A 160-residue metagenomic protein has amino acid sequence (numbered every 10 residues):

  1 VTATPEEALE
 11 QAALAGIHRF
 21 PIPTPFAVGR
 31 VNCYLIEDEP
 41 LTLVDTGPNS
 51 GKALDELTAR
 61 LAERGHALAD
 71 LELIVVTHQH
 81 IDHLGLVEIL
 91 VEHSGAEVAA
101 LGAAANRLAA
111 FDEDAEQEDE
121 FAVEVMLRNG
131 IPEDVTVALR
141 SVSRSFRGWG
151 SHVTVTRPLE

Functional and structural regions predicted by a protein language model:
V1-L9: Short glycine- and acidic-rich boundary segments immediately preceding or forming the N-terminal edge of structured
A8-R64, D70: Conserved beta-strand hairpin/beta-sheet module of binuclear metal-dependent hydrolase folds, prominently
G29, K52-A53, R60-L159: Active-site HxH/HxHxD metal-binding segment of metal-dependent hydrolases
